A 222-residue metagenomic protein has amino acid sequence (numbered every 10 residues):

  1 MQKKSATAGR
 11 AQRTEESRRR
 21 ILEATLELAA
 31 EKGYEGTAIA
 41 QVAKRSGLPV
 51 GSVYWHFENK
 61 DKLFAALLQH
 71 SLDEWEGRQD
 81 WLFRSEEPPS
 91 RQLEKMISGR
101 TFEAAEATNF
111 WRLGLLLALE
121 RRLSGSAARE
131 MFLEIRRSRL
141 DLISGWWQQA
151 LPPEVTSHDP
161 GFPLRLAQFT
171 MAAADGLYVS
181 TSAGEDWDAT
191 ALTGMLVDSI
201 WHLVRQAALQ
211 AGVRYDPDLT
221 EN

Functional and structural regions predicted by a protein language model:
M1-K4: Short, intrinsically disordered or compositionally biased N-terminal tails of bacterial proteins
A6-A11: Short Lys/Arg-rich basic patches
T14-T25, V42, L67-W75, I143: Generic hydrophobic, amphipathic alpha-helix propensity
R20, A24-K62, A66: Helix-turn-helix
E31-E35, S85-E86, A107: Short coil/turn segments at alpha/beta junctions that flank glycine-rich nucleotide-binding fingerprints
D73-W81, R91-K95, E106-N109, S126-P153 (+2 more regions): Amphipathic alpha-helical packing segments from all-alpha helical-bundle domains
L82, S98-A105, G114-L123: Helix-loop "lid/cap" segments that line or gate small-molecule binding pockets
E86-E87, G125-S126, R137-L166, T170 (+2 more regions): Hydrophobic alpha-helical bundle segments that form small-molecule/ligand-binding pockets
